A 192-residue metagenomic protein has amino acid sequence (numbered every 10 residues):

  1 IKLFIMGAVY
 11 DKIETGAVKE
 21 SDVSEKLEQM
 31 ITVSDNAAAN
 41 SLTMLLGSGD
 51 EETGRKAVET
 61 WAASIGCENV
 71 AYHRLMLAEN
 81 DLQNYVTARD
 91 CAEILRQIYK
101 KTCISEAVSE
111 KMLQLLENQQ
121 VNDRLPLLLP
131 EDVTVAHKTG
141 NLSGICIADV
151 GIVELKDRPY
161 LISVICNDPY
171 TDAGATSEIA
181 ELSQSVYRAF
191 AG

Functional and structural regions predicted by a protein language model:
I1-A17, M30, I162: Active-site SXXK
G7, D11, S24-E28, N40 (+8 more regions): Solvent-exposed, polar/charged alpha-helical surfaces in well-ordered, non-transmembrane soluble domains, broadly
E14-T60: Conserved catalytic neighborhood of penicillin-recognizing serine enzymes
I31-D35, L42-L45, G66, H73-L77 (+2 more regions): Active-site-proximal beta-strand/loop segments in catalytic clefts of secreted hydrolases
T43-C103: Mid-domain, small-residue-enriched loop/turn segments at the edges of structured enzyme/sensor domains
S64, Y85, L128-L129, S143-G144 (+1 more regions): Extracellular/periplasmic catalytic domains that process cell-envelope and extracellular macromolecules
R96-Q120, G144-G192: Structured C-terminal helix/loop/strand segments within mature extracytoplasmic catalytic/sensor domains
N118-T139: Short Gly/Thr-rich strand-loop-strand
